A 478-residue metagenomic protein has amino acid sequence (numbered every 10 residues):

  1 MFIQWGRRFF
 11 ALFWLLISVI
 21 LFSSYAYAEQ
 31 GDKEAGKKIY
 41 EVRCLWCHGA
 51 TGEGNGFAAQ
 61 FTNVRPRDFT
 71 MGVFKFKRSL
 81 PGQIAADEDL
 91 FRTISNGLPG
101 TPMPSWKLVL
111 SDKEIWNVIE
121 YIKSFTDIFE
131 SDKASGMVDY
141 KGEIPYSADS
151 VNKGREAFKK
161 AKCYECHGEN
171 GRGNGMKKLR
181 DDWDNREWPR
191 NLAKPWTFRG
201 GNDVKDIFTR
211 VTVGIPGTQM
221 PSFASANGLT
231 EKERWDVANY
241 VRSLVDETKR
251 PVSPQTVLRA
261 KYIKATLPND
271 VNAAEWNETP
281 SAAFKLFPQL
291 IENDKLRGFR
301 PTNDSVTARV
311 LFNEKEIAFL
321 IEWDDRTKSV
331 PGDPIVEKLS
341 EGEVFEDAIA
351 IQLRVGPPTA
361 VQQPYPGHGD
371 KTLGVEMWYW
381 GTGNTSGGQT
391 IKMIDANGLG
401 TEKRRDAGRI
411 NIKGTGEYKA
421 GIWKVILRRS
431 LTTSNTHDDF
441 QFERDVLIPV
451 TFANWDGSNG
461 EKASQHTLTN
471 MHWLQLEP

Functional and structural regions predicted by a protein language model:
A11-F22: Bacterial N-terminal signal peptides
Y25-I39, F129-K159, T248-P254: Electrostatic cytochrome c docking/interface patches
Q30-G49, Y146-R172, L179-D184, V237: Sequence/structural segment immediately N-terminal to covalent heme-attachment motifs in c-type and related
F61-K107, D112-I122, L179-R242, E346 (+1 more regions): Extracytoplasmic electron-transfer domains, predominantly the class I c-type cytochrome c fold
V257-Q289, P334-K419, K462-Q465, N470-E477: Extracellular/luminal beta-rich ligand-recognition and adhesion surfaces characterized by aromatic-Gly/Pro-enriched
V271, E316-W323, W423-R429: Short, well-ordered beta-strand segments enriched in hydrophobic/aromatic residues
V306, K315-A318, D324-P331, P358 (+1 more regions): Primarily extracytoplasmic ectodomains and periplasmic/lumenal surface modules that are beta-strand-rich
R428, T436-P478: Long, compositionally biased interface segments
